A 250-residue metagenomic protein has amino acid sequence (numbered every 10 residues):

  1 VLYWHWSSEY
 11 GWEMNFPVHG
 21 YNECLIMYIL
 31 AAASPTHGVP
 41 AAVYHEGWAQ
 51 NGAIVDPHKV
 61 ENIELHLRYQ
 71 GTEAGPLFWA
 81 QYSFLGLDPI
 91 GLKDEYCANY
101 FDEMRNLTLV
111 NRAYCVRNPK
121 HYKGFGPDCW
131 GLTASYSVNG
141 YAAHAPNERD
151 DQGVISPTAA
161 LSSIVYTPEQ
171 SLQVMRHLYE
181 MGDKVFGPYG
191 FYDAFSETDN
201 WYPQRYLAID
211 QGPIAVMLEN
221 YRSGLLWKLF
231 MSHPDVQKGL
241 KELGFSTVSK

Functional and structural regions predicted by a protein language model:
V1-K250: Ser/Thr/Asn(+Pro)-rich, low-complexity disordered segments
